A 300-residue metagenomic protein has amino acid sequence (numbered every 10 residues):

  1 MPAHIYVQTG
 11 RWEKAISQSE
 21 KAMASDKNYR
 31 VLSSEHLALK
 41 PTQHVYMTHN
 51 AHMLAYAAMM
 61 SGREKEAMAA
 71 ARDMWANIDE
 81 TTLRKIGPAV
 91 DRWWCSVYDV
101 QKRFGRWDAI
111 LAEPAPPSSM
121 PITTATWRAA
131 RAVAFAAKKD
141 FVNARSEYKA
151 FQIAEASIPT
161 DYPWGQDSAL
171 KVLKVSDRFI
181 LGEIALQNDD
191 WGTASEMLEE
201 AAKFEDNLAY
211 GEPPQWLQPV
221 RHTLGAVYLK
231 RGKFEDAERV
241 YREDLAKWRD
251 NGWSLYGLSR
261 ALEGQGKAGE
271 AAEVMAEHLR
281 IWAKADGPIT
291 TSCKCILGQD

Functional and structural regions predicted by a protein language model:
M1, M53, S96, A130 (+4 more regions): "A position-specific structural signal for the A-helix of alpha-solenoid helical repeats
A24-N28, K40-P41, W75-I86, E113-I122 (+5 more regions): Solenoid-like repeat scaffolds
A268-D300: Terminal, low-structured helical/coil segments at or just beyond the last alpha-helical repeat
